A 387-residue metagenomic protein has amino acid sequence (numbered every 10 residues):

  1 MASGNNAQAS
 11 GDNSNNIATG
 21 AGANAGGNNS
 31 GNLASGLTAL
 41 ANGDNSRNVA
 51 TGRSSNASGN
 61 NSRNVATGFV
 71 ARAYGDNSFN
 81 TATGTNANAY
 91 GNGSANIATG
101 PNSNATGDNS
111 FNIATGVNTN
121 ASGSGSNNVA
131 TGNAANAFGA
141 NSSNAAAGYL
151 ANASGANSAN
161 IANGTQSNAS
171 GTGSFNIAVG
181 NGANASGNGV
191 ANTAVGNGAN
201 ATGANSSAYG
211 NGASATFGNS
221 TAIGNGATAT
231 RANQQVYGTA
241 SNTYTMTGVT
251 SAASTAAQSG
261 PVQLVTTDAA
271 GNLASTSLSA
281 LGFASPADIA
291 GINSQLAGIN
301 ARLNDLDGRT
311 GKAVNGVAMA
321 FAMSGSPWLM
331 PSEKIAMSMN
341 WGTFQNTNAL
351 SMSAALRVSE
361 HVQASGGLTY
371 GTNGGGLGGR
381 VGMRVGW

Functional and structural regions predicted by a protein language model:
S3-A7, D12-A23, N28-L40, D44-S55 (+7 more regions): Small/polar residue-rich beta-strand/coil "junction" motifs that cap repeat-based extracellular fibers
F283-W387: Beta-stranded membrane pore/translocator domains
